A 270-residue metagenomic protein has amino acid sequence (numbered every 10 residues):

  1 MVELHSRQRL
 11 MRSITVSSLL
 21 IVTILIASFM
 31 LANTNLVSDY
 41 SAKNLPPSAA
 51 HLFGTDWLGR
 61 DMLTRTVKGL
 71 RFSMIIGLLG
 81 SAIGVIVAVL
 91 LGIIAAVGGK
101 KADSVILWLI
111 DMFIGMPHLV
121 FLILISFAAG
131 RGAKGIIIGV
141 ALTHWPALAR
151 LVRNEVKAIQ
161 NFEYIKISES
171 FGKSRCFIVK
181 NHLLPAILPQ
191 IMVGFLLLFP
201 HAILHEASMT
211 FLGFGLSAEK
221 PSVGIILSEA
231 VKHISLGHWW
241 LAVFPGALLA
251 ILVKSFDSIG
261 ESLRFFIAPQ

Functional and structural regions predicted by a protein language model:
M1-V37, I187: N-terminal signal-anchor/first transmembrane alpha helix
V2-R7, V37-G80, S228-G246: Periplasmic/extracellular loop-to-transmembrane helix junction in inner-membrane transport proteins
M30, I76-I110, I123: Transmembrane-helix boundary motif in ABC transporter permease subunits
L52, D56, M62, A96-V97 (+2 more regions): Generic hydrophobic transmembrane alpha-helix motif, especially the helices
R60-I75, G99-L107, Q160, K166-V193: Amphipathic cytosolic juxtamembrane alpha-helices at the membrane-cytosol interface of multi-pass membrane transporters
S81-A82, F127, R131-N181, Q190-F199 (+1 more regions): Membrane-cytosol interface at the C-terminal ends of specific transmembrane alpha-helices in multi-pass membrane
F127-A128, V156, H205-L248: Glycine-rich helix-loop "coupling/hinge" segments at transmembrane-helix boundaries in multipass transporters
L142-T143, P189, L196-F199, W239-Q270: C-terminal transmembrane helix and the adjacent membrane-cytosol boundary/short C-terminal tail of inner/organellar
